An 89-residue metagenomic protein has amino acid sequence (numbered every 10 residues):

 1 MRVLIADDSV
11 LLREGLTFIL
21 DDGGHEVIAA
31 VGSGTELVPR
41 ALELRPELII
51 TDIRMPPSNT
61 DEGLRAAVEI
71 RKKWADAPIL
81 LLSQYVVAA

Functional and structural regions predicted by a protein language model:
M1-R2: Non-catalytic signal-transmission and effector/linker regions of two-component phosphorelay proteins
V10-A29: Two-component/phosphorelay signaling modules centered on CheY-like receiver
A30-L48: Acidic, metal-coordinating helix/loop segments flanking the phosphotransfer/catalytic sites of two-component signaling
P39, T60-D76: Short amphipathic alpha-helix used as the core "switch/output" element in two-component signaling
R45-E47, K73-P78: His-Asp phosphorelay/catalytic-motif detector in bacterial-type signaling
D52, S83: Active-site residues of response regulator receiver
I53-P57: The short loop immediately C-terminal to the conserved phospho-acceptor aspartate in CheY-like receiver
Y85-A89: Negatively charged, flexible loop motifs adjacent to catalytic sites in prokaryotic signal transduction proteins
